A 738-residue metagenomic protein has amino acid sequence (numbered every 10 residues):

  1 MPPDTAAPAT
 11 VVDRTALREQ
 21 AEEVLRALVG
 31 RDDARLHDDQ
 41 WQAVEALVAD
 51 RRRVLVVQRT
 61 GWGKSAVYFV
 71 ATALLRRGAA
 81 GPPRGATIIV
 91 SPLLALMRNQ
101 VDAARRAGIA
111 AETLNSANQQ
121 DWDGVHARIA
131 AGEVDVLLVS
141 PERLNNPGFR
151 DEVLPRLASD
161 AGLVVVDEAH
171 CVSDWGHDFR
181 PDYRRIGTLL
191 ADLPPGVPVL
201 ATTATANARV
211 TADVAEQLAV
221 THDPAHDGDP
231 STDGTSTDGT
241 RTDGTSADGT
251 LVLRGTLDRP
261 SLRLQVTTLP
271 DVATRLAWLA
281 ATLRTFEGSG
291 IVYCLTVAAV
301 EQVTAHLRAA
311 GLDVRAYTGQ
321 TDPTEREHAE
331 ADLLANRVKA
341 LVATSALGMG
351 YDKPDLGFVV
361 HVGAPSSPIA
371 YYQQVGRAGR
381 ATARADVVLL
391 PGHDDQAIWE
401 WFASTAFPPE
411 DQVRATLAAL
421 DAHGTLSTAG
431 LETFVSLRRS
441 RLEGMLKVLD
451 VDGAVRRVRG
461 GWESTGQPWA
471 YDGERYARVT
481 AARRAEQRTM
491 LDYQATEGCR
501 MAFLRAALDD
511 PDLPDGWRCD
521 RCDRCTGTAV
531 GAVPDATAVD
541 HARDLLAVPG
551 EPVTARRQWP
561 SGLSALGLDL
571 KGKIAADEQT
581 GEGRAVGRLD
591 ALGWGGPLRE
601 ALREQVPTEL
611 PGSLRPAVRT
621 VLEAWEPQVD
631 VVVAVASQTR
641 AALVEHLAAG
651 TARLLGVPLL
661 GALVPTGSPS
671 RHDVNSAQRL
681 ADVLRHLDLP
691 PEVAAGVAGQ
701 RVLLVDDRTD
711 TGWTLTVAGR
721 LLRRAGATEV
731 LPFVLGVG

Functional and structural regions predicted by a protein language model:
V11, T15-E19, V24-L28, H37-S65 (+4 more regions): Helicase motor core with emphasis on the C-terminal RecA-like subdomain
F69-V70, L74, D213, H646 (+3 more regions): Active-site signature of alpha/beta-hydrolase-fold catalytic machinery across serine- and Asp/Cys-nucleophile hydrolases
G108, R128-V139, L660-Q678: Conserved P-loop NTPase mechanochemical-coupling segment
S116, G255-L257, G319, V633-A634 (+1 more regions): A short, structured active-site edge motif that brings together acidic residues
L262, V539-V631, R640-A641, E645 (+4 more regions): Active-site-facing substrate-recognition patch
V338, V360, A364-Q373, G379-D577: C-terminal accessory region of SF2 helicases/translocases
R377-R384, L655, R723-A727: Arginine/glycine-rich "motif VI" loop of SF2 helicases in the C-terminal RecA-like domain
T526, H541-V548, T716-G738: PRPP-dependent phosphoribosyltransferase catalytic core
